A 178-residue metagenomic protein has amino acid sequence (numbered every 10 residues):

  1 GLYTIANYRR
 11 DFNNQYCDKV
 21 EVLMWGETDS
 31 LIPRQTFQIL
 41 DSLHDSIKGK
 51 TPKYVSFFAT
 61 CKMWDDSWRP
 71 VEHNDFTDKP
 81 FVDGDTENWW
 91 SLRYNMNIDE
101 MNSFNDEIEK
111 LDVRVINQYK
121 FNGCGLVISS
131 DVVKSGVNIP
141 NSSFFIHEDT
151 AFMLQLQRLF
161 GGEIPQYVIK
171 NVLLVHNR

Functional and structural regions predicted by a protein language model:
G1-V20: Active-site-proximal specificity loops/subdomain of glycosyltransferases
T4-Y8, I32, E148: Soluble or luminal CAZymes and related metallo-dependent hydrolases
N7, D11, I39-S42, A151 (+1 more regions): Alpha-helical elements of Rossmann-like donor-binding domains used by nucleotide-donor carbohydrate transfer enzymes
N13, P33-V137: Conserved catalytic core of nucleotide-sugar-dependent glycosyltransferases
K19-L31: Short beta-strand-to-loop acidic/aromatic patch adjacent to the donor-nucleotide binding site
V20, G49-Y54, E163-I164: Short, high-confidence coil segments that cap the C-terminus of an alpha-helix and link into the following beta-strand
E107-R178: C-terminal catalytic/acceptor-binding lobe
